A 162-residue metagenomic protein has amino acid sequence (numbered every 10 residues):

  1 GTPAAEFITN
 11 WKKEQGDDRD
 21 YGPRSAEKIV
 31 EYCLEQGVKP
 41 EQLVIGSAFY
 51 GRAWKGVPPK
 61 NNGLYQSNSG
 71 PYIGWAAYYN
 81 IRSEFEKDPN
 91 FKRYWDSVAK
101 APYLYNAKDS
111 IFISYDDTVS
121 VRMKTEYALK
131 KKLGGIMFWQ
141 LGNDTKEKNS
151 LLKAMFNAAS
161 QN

Functional and structural regions predicted by a protein language model:
G1-N80: Substrate-binding surface in catalytic domains of secreted glycosidases
E14-D20, K108-D116, W139-G142: Active-site rim elements
G22-V30, D117, V121-K124, K148-L151 (+1 more regions): Stable alpha-helical elements in mature extracytoplasmic
I29-K39, K124-K131, W139, A154 (+1 more regions): Structured segments of extracytoplasmic/periplasmic soluble domains in secreted or envelope-associated proteins
I45, A128, I136: Conserved, mostly hydrophobic/aromatic
P71-K132: Hydrophobic, secondary-structure "cap" segments at the distal end of domains
Y78, E84-K87, Y94, Y127 (+1 more regions): Aromatic-rich peripheral "rim/lid" segments of glycoside hydrolase catalytic domains that contact and position glycan
